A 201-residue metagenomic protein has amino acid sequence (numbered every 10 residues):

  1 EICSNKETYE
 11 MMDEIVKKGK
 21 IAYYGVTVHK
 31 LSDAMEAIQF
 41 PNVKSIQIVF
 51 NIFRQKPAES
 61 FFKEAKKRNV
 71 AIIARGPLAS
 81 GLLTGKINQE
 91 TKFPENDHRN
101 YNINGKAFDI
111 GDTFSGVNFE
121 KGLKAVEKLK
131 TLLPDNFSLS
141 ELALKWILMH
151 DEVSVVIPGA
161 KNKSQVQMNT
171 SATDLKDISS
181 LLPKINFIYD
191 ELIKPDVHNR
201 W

Functional and structural regions predicted by a protein language model:
E1-F53, S60, M149: Glycine/proline-rich, positively charged, aromatic-decorated active-site loop/lid region on the catalytic face
Y9-D13, A58-A65, K130, L144 (+1 more regions): Short amphipathic alpha-helical segments and helix-helix/interface helices
Y24, I46, A65, I72-R75 (+4 more regions): Conserved, mostly hydrophobic/aromatic
K30, F50-R54, G76-I87, W146 (+1 more regions): Glycine-rich beta-alpha junction loops
Q39-S45, K66-I73, E152-V153: Glycine-enriched alpha-helix->loop->beta-strand junction motifs that scaffold or abut catalytic
P57-G105: Aromatic-lined glycan-binding groove of carbohydrate-active enzymes
R68, E90-T91, E95-T131, D135 (+2 more regions): Terminal-tail/helix-coil boundary detector
